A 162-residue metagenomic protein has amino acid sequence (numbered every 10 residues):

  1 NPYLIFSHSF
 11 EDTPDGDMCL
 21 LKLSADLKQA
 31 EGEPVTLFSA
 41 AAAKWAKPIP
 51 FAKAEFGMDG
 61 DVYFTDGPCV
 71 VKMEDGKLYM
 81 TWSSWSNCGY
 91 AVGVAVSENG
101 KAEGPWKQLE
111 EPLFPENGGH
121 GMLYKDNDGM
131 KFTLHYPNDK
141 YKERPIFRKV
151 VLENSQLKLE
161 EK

Functional and structural regions predicted by a protein language model:
N1-K162: Carbohydrate-active catalytic/glycan-binding domains of CAZyme proteins, especially the secreted or lumenal ectodomains
